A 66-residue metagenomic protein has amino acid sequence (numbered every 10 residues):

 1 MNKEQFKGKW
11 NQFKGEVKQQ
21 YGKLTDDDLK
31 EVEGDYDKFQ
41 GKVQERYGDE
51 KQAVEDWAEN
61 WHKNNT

Functional and structural regions predicted by a protein language model:
M1-T66: Intrinsically disordered, low-complexity, hydrophilic segments
